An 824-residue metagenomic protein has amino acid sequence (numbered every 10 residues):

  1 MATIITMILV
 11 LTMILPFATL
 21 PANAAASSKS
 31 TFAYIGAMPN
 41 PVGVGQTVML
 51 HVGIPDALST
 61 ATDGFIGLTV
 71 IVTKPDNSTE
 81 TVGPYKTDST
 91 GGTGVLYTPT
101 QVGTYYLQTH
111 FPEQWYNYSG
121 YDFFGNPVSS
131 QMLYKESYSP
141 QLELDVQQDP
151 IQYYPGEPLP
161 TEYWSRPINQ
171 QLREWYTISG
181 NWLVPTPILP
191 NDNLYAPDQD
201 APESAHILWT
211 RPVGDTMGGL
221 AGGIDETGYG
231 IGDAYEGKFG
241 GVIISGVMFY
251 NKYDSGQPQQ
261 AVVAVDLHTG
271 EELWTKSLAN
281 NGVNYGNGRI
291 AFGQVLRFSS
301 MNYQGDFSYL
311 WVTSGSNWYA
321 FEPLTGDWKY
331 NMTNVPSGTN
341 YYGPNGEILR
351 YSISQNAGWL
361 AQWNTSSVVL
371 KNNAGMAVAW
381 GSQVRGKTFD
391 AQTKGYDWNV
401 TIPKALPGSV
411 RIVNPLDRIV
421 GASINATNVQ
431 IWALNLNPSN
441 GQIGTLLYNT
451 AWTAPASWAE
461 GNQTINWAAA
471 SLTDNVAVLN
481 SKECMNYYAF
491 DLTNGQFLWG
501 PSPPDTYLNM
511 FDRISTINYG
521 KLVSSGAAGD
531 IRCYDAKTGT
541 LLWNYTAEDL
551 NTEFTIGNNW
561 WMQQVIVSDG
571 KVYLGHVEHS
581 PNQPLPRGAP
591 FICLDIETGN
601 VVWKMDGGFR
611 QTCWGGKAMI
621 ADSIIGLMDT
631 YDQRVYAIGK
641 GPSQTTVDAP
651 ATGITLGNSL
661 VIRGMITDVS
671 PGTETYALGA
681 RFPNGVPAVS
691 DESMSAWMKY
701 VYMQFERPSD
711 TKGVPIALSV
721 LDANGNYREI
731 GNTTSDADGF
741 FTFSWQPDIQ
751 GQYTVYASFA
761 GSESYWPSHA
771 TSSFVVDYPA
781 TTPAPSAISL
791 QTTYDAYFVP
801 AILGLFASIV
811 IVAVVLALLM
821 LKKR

Functional and structural regions predicted by a protein language model:
M1-A26, V52, A205, G326 (+7 more regions): Secretory targeting signatures
P21-F32, Y636-Q644: Proline/serine/threonine-rich low-complexity linkers at boundaries of modular beta-sandwich domains
A37-V42, A649-I654: Short beta-strand segments of immunoglobulin-like
Q46-L50, N658-I662: Structural beta-strand segments of beta-rich domains
P55-G83, S204, W209, G672-E729: Short flexible loop/turn segments that cap and initiate beta-strands
D88, G94-Q101, Y105, F111 (+2 more regions): Residue-level recognition of secondary-structure-to-loop junctions
Q101, Y105-M132, I749-S768: Enriched for extracellular/lumenal, surface-exposed ectodomains of secreted and cell-surface proteins
T161-E162, R166-W182, T186, I224-V262 (+11 more regions): Repeat-blade elements of multi-bladed beta-propeller folds
